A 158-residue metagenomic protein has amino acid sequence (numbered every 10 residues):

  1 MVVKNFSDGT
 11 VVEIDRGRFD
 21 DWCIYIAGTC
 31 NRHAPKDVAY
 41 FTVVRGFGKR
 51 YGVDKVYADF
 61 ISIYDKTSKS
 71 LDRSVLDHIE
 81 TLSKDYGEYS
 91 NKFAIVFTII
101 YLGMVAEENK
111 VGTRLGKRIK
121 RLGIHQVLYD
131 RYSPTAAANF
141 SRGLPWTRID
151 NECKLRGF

Functional and structural regions predicted by a protein language model:
M1-F158: Non-catalytic substrate-recognition and accessory regions of acyl/acetyltransferase enzymes
